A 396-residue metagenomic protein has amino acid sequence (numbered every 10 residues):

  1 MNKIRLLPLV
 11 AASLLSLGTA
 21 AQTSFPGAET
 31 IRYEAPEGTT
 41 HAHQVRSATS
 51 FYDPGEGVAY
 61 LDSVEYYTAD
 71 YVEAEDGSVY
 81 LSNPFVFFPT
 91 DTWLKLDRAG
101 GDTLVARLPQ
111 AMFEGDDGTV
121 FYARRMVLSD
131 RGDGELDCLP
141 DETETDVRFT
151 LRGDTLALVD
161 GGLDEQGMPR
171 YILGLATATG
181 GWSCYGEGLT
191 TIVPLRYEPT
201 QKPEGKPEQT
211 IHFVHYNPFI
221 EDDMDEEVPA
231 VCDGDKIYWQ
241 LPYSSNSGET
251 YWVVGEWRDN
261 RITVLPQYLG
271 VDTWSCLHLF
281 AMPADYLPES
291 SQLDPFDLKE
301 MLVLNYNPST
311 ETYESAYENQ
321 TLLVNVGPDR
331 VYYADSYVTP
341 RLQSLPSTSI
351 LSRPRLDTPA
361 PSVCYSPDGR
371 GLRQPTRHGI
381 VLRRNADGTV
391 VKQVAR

Functional and structural regions predicted by a protein language model:
N2-K3, L382-R396: C-terminal tail/sorting-segment detector
R5-A11: Sec-dependent signal peptide hydrophobic core
A11-A20: Hydrophobic h-region of N-terminal signal peptides that target proteins for export in Gram-negative bacteria
Q22-H41, G167-T210, M224, Y317-S347: Edge beta-strand at a domain terminus
S24-E65, Y80-F85, R196-D225, I237-Y243: Tryptophan-anchored aromatic micro-motifs
E65-V147, M224, A230-F296: Predominantly extracellular/secreted and cell-surface proteins with exposed, flexible low-complexity segments
E73, L163, Y365-S366, R384: Hydrophobic alpha-helical segments, especially N-terminal targeting/anchoring helices
V338-G371: Residue-level detector of functionally pivotal "anchor" positions at catalytic/ligand-binding pockets or at interdomain
